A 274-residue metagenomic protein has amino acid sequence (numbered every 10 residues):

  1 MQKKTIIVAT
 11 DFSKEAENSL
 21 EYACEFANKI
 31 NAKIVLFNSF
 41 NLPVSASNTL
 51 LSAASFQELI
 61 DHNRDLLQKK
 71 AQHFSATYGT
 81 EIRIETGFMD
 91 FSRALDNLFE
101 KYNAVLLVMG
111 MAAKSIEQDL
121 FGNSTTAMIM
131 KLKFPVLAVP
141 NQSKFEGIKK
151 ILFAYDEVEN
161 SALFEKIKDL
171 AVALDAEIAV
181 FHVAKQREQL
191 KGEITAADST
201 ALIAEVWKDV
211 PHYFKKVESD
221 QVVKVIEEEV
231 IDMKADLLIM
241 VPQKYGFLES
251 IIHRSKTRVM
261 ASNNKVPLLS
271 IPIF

Functional and structural regions predicted by a protein language model:
M1, Q72-L107, W207-L238, Q243-S255 (+2 more regions): Structural beta-alpha unit
M1-L50, K150-K216, D232-L237, N263-N264 (+2 more regions): Small/aliphatic-rich secondary-structure junction motif
P43-V44, S92-A94, I116, E146 (+2 more regions): Generic structural signal for helix capping and beta-alpha/helix-loop junctions
S52-S55, Y102, T125-T126, F153-D156 (+2 more regions): Short, hinge-like loop/turn segments at secondary-structure boundaries
A53-D65: A short acidic, glycine-rich active-site loop that binds or catalyzes chemistry on phosphate/adenosine moieties
V108-M111, P135-N141, V241, L268-P272: Short beta-strand elements of ligand-binding domains
M109-A127, M240-N263: Glycine-rich, Arg-bearing micro-motifs that act as flexible, cationic patches
L120-S124, F134-P140, F145, V158-K166: Active-site glycine-rich loop that binds ribose-phosphate moieties when present
